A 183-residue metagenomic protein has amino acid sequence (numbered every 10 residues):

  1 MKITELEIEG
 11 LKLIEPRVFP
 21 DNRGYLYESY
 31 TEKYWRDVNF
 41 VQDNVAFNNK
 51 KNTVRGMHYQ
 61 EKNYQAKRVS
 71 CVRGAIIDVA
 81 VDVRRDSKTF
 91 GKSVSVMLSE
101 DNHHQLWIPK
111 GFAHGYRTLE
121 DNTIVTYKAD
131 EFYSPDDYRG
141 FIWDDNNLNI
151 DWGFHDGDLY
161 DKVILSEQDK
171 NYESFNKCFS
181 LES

Functional and structural regions predicted by a protein language model:
M1-H104, E120-N122, A129-S183: Non-catalytic, conserved peripheral segments adjacent to functional cores
L106, H114-L119: Short beta-strand His + acidic residue motifs that chelate non-heme Fe in jelly-roll/DSBH and cupin folds
